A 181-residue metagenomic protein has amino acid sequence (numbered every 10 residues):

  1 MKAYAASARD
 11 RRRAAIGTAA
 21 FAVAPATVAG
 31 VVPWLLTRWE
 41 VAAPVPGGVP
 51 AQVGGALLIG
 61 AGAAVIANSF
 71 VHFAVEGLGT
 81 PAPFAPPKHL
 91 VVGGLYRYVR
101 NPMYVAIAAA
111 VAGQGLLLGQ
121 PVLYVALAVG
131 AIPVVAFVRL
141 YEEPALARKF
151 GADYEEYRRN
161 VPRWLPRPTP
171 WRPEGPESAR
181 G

Functional and structural regions predicted by a protein language model:
M1-G93, V105-G181: Membrane-anchoring alpha-helices and their flanking helix-loop junctions
Y96: Solvent-exposed interhelical
N101: Extended, alpha-helix-rich binding/interface surfaces that flank or overlap catalytic cores and mediate recognition
